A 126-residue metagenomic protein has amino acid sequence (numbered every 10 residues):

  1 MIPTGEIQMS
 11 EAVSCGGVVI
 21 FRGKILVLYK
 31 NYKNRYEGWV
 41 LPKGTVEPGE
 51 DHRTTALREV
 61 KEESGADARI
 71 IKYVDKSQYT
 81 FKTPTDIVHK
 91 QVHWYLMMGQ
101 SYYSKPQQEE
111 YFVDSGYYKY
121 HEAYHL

Functional and structural regions predicted by a protein language model:
M1, Y29-K30, T45, V113-S115: Unusually extended, aromatic-enriched hydrophobic runs near protein termini
I2-T4, I25, W39, I70 (+2 more regions): Generic preference for hydrophobic/aromatic residues in regular secondary structure cores
P3-L41: N-terminal strand-loop-strand
V46-L126: Unchanged
